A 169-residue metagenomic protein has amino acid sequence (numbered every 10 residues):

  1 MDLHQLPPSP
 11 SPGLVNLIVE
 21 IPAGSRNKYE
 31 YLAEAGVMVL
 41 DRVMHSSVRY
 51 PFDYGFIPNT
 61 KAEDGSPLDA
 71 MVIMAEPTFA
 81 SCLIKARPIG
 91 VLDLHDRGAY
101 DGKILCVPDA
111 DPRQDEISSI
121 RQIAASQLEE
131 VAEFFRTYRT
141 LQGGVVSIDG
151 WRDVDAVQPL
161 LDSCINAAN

Functional and structural regions predicted by a protein language model:
M1-N169: Hydrophobic N-terminal alpha-helices or hydrophobic patches in metabolic proteins across all domains of life
